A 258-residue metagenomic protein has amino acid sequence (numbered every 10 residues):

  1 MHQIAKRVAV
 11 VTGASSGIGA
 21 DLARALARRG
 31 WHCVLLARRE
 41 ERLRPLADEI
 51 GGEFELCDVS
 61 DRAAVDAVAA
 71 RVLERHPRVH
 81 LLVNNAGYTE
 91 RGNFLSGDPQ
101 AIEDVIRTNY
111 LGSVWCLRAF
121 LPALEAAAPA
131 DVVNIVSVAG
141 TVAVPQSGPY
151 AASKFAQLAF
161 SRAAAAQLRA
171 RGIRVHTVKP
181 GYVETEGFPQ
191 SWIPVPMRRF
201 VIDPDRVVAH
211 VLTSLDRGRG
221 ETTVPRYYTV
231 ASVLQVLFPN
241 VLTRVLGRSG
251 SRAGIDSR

Functional and structural regions predicted by a protein language model:
S15-S16: Conserved glycine-rich cofactor-binding loop
R29-P45: Conserved glycine-rich Rossmann-like NAD(P)H-binding loop of the short-chain dehydrogenase/reductase
C57-A67, P99: The beta1-alpha1 cofactor-binding region of Rossmann-like NAD(H)/NADP(H)-dependent oxidoreductases
N93-F94, D98-E103: Substrate-binding pocket helix/loop in short-chain dehydrogenase/reductase
L117, S153: Active-site helix of classical SDR
S137: Residue(s) in the substrate-gating loop at a strand-loop-helix junction that position the organic substrate next
T177, V195-A231: C-terminal helical subdomain
